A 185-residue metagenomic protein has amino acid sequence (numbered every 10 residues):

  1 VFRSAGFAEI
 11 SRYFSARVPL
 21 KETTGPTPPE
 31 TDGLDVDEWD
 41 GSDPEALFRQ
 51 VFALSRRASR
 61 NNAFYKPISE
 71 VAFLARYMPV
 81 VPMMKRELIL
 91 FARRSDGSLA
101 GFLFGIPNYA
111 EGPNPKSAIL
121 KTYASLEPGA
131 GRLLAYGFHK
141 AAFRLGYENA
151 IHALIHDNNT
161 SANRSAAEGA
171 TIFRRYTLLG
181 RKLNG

Functional and structural regions predicted by a protein language model:
V1-T23, P79-V81, E87-L90, S95 (+2 more regions): Active-site/acyl-donor-binding loops of N-acyltransferases
P28-S69, L99-A100, G185: Short amphipathic alpha-helix that is part of the acyltransferase structural core
D43, F73, Y109: Short, catalytically relevant binding-site loops at active-site mouths
R56, R60, M78, P82-K85: Generic surface-pattern signal
P67-P82: Beta-rich nucleic-acid/ligand-interaction surfaces
